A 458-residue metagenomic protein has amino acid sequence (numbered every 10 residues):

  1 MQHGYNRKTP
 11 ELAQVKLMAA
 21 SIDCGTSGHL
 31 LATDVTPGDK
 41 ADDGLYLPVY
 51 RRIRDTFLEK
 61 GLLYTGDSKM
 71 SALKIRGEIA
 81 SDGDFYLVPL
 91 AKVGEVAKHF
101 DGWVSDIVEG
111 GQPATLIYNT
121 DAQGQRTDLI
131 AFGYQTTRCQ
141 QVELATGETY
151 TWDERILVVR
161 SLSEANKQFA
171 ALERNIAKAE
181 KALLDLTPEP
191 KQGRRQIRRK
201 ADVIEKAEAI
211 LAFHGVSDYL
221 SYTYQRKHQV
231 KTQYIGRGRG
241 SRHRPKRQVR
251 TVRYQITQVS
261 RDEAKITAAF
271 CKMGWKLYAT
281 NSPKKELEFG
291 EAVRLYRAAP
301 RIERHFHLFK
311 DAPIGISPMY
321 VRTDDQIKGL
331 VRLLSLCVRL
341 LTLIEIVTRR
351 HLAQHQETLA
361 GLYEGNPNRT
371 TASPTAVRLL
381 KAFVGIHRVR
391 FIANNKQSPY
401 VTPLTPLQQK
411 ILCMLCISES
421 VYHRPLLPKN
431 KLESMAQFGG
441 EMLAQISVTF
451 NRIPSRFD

Functional and structural regions predicted by a protein language model:
M1-D458: Anion-binding and metal-coordination hotspots
